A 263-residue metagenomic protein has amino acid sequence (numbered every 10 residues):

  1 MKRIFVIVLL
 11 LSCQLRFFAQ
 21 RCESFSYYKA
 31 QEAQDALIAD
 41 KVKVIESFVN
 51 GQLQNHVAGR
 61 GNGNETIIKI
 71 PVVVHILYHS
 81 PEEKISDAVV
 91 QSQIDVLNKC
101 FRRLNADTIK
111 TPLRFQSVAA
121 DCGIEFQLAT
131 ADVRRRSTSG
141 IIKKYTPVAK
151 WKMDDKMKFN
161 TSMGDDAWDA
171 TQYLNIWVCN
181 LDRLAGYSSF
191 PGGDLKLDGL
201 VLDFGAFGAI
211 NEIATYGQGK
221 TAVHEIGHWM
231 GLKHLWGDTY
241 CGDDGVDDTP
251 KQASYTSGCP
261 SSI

Functional and structural regions predicted by a protein language model:
M1-Y27, L97: Bacterial Sec-dependent N-terminal signal peptides
Q20-D169: Propeptide-to-catalytic entry region of secreted or membrane-anchored zinc metalloproteases
G51-R60, G186-S188, C259, I263: Alpha-helical scaffolding within the catalytic cores of extracellular/periplasmic polymer-degrading hydrolases
I68, C122, A170-Q172, K196-D198 (+2 more regions): Residues that flank catalytic or metal-binding motifs in active/ligand-binding sites
I70-I76, E125-L128, Y173-V178, G199-F204 (+3 more regions): Structural recognition of the beta-strand scaffold that forms the well-ordered cores of secreted hydrolase catalytic
I94, N98-N105, V178-N180, F204-A206 (+2 more regions): Sec/Tat-exported extracytoplasmic proteins
N175-A214: Active-site scaffold of zinc-dependent metalloenzymes
E212-I263: The catalytic-center signature of Zn2+-dependent metalloproteases
